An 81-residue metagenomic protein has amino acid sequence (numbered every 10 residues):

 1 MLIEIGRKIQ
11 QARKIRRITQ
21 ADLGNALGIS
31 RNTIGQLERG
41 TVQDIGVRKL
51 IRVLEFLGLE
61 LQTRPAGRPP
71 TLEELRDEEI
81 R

Functional and structural regions predicted by a protein language model:
M1-E4: A detector for short, charged/polar N-terminal pre-domain segments
K8-D22: Short basic helix-loop element that most often maps to the first helix and adjoining turn of HTH DNA-binding modules
K14, N25, E55: Short polybasic/polar patches that bind polyanions
T19-G35: Short alpha-helical DNA-recognition segment
T41-G46: Short, solvent-exposed alpha-helical "recognition" segments
V47-Q62: DNA major-groove recognition helix of helix-turn-helix/homeodomain DNA-binding modules
Q62-R81: Short, charged recognition helix plus adjacent turn of helix-turn-helix-like nucleic-acid-binding domains
